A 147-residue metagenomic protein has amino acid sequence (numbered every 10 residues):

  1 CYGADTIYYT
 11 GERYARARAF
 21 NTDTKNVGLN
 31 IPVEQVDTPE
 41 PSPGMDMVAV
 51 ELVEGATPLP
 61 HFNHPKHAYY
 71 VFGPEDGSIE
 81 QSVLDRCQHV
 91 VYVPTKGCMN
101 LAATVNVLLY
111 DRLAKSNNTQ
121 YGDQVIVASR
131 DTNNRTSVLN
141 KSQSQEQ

Functional and structural regions predicted by a protein language model:
C1-Q147: Post-transcriptional modification and biogenesis factors for structured RNAs of the translation apparatus
